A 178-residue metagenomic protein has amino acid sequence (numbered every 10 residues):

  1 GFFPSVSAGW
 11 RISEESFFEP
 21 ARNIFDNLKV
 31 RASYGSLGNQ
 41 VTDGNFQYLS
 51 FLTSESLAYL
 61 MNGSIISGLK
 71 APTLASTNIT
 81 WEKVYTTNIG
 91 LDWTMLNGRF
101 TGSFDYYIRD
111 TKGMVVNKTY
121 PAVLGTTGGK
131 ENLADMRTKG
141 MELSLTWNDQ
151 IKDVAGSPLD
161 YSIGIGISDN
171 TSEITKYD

Functional and structural regions predicted by a protein language model:
G1-D178: Extracellular/periplasmic, surface-exposed regions of secreted and cell-surface proteins
